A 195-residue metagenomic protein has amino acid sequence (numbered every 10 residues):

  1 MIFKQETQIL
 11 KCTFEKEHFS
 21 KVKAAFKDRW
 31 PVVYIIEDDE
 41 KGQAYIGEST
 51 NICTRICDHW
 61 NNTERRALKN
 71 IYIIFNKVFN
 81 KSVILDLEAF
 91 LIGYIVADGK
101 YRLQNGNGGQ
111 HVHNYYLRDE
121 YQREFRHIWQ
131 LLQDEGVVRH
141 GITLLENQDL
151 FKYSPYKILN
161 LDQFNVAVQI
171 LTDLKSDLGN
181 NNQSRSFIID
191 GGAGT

Functional and structural regions predicted by a protein language model:
M1, L145-D149, K175: Low-complexity, highly charged intrinsically disordered N-terminal segments that act as targeting/localization
M1-T54, S82: GIY-YIG nuclease catalytic motif and its immediate N-terminal context
R29-V33, Q43, C53-R139: Structure-specific nucleic-acid interaction/processing domains
G141-L159: Conserved adenine-nucleotide phosphate-binding loops and their immediately adjacent elements
Y156-R185: N-terminal pre-P-loop "Q-motif" helix
I189: Hydrophobic anchor at the beta1->P-loop junction of P-loop NTPases
G192-A193: The conserved Walker
